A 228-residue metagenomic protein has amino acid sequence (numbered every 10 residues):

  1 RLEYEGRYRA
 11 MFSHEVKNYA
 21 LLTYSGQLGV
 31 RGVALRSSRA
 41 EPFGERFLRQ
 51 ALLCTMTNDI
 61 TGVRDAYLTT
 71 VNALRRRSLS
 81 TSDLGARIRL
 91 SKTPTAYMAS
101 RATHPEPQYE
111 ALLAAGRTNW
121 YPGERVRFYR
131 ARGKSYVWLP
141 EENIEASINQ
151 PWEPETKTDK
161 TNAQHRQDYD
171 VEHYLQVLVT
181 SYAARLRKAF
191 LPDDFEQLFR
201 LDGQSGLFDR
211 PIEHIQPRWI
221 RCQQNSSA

Functional and structural regions predicted by a protein language model:
R1-A228: DNA-dependent DNA polymerase catalytic subunits
